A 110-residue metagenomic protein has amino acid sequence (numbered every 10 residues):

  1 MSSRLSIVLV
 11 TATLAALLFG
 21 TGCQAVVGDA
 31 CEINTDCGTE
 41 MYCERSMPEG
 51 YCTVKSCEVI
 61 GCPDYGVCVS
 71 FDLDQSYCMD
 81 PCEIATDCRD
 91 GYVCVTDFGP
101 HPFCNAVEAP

Functional and structural regions predicted by a protein language model:
M1-T21: Sec-dependent bacterial lipoprotein signal peptides
G22-P110: Secreted, cysteine-rich disulfide-bonded mini-domains of extracellular proteins
